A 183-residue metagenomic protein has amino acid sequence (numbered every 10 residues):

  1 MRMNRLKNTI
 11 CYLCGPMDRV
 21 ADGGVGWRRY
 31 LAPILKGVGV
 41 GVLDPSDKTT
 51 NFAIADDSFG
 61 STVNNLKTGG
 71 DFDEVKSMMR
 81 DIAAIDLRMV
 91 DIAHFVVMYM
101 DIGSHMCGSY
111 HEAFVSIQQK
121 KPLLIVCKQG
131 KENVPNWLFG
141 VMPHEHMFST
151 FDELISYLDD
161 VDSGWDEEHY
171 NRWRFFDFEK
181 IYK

Functional and structural regions predicted by a protein language model:
M1-K183: Conserved catalytic or regulatory cores that recognize and/or transform ribose-phosphate-containing ligands
